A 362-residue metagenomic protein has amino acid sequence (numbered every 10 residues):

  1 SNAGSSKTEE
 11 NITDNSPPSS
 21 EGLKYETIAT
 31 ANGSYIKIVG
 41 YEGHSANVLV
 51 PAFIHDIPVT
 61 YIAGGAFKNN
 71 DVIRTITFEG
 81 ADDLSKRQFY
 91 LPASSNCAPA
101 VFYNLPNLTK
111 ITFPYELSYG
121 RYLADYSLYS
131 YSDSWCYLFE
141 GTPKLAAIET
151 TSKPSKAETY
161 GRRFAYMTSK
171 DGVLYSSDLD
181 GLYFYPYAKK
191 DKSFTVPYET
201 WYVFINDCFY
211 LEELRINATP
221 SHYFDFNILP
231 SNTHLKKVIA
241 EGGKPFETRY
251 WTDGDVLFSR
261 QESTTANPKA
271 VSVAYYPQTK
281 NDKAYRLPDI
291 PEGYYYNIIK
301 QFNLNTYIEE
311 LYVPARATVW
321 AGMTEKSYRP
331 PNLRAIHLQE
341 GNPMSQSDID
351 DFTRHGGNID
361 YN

Functional and structural regions predicted by a protein language model:
S1-S16: Ser/Thr/Gly/Pro-rich low-complexity, disordered linker/stalk segments of secreted and cell-surface proteins
G22-S34, G43-Y61, N70-N96, Y103-S132 (+10 more regions): Structural signature of tandem-repeat unit edges
Y175: Short, surface-exposed tryptophan/glycine-enriched loops that mediate extracellular molecular recognition
